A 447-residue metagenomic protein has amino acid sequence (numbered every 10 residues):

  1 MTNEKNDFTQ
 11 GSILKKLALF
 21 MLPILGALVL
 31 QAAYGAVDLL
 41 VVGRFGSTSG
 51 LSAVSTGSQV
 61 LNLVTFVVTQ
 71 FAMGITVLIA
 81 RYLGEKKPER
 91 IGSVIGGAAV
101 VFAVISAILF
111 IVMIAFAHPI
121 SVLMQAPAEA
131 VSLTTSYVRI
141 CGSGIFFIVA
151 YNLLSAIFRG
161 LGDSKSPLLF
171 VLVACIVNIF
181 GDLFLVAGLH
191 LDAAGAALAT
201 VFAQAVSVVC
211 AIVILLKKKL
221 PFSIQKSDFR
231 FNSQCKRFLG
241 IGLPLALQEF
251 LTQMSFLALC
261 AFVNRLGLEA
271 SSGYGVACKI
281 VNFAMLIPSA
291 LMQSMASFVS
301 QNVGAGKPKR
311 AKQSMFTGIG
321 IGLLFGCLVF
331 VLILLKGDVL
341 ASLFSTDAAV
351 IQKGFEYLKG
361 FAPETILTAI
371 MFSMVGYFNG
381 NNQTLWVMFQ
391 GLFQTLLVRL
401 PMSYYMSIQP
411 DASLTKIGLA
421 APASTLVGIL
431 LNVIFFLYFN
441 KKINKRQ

Functional and structural regions predicted by a protein language model:
M1-M21, I79-G144, G188-L243, V299-E364 (+1 more regions): Short alpha-helical transmembrane segments in multi-pass integral membrane proteins
F8-L40, R44-F45, Q59-M73, L78 (+7 more regions): N-terminal transmembrane alpha-helices
L19-D38, I140, A174, A203-S207 (+4 more regions): Transmembrane helical elements of multi-pass membrane transporters/channels
I24, L28, L40, V77 (+15 more regions): Transmembrane alpha-helix boundary and packing residues in multipass membrane permease domains and related
V29, A33-S52, S121-A128, F184-L191 (+4 more regions): Helix-terminus/linker motif at the lipid-water interface of multi-pass membrane proteins
L51-I111, I148-P167, G273-G337, T368-Q390: Small-residue-rich hydrophobic transmembrane alpha-helices
L63-F66, N178-D182, S207-I212, F283-L286 (+3 more regions): Hydrophobic transmembrane alpha-helices of multi-pass small-molecule transporters
A72, C141-R159, P167-C175, A196-V209 (+5 more regions): Short runs within selected transmembrane alpha-helices of multi-pass transporters and secretion channels
